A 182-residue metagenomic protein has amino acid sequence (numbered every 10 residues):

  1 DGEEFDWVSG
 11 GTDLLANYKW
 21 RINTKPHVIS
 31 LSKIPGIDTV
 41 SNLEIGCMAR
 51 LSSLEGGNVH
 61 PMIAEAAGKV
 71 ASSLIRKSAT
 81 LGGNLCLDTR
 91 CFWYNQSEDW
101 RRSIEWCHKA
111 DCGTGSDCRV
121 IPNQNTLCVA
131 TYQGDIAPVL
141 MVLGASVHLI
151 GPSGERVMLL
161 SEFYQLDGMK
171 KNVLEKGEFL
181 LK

Functional and structural regions predicted by a protein language model:
D1-K182: C-terminal structural segment of proteins
